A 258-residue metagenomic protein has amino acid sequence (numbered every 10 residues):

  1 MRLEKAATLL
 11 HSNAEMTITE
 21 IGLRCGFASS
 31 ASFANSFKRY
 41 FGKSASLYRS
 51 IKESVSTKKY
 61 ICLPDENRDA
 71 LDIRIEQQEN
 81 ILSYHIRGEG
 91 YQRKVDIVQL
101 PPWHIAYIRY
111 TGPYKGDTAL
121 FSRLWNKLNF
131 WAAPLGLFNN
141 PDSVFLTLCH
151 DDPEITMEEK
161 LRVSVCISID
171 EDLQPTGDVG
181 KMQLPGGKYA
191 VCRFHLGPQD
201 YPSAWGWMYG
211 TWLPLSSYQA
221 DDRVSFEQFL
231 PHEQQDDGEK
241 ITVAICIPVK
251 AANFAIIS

Functional and structural regions predicted by a protein language model:
E4, T8, M16-T19, A28-S258: A solvent-exposed interaction/effector surface
I21-L23: Short alpha-helical "recognition helix" segments of helix-turn-helix
